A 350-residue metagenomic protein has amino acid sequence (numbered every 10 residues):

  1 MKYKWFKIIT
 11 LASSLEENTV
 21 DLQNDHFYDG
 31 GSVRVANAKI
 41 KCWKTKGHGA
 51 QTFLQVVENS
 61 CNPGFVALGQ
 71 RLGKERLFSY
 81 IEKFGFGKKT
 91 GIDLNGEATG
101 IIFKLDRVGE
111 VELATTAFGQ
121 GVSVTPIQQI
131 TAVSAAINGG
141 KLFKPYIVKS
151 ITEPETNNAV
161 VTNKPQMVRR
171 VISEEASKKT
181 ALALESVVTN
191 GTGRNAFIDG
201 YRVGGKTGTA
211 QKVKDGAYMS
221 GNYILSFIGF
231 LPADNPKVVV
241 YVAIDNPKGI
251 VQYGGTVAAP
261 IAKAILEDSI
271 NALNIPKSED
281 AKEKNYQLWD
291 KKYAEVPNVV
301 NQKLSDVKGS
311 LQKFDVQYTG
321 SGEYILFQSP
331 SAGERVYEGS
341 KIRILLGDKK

Functional and structural regions predicted by a protein language model:
M1-K4, I9-I244: Beta-lactam-recognizing serine transpeptidase/beta-lactamase-like catalytic domain environment
G200, V242-K350: Ligand-recognition elements built from short beta-strands and adjacent flexible loops
